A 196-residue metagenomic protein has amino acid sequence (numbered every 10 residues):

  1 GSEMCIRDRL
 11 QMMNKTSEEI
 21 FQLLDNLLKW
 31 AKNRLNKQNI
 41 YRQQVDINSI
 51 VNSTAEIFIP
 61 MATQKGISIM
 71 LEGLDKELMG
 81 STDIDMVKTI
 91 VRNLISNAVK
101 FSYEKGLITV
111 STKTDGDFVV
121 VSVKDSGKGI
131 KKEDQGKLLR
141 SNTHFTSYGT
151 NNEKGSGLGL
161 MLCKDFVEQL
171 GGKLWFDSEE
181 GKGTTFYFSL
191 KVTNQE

Functional and structural regions predicted by a protein language model:
G1-C5: Short, small-residue-biased leader/transition segments that mark boundaries at the very start of proteins
K15-I20: Short alpha-helical segment of the dimerization/phosphotransfer core of two-component systems
A31-R42: Helix-loop junction within the histidine kinase core
Y41-D46, T63, S68-L78: Conserved catalytic submotifs in the C-terminal HATPase_c
A98-V99: Short helix-loop "hinge" at the ATP-lid/N-box region of the Bergerat-fold HATPase_c
I130-H144: Short conserved segment of the HATPase_c
